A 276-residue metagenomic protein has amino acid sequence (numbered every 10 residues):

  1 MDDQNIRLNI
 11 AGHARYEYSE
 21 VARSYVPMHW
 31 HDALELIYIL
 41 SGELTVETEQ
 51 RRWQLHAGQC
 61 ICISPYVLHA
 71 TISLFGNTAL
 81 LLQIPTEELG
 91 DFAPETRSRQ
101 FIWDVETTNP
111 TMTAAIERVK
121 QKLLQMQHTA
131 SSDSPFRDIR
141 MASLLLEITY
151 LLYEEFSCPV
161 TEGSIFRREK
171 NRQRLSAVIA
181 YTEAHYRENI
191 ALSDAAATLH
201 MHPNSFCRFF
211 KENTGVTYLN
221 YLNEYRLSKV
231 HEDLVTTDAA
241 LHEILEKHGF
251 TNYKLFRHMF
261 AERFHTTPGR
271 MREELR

Functional and structural regions predicted by a protein language model:
M1-C60, V67, S73-F75, P94-I102 (+2 more regions): Generic protein-terminus/edge-of-domain signal
M1-E20, P65-S132, T149-T161: A hydrophobic/aromatic-rich effector-binding and dimerization subdomain of bacterial HTH-type transcriptional regulators
G42, T129-S132, E155, H185 (+3 more regions): Generic structural signal for alpha-helix termini and adjacent loop/cap motifs
D104-E117, A130-M141, Y150-A180, A184 (+5 more regions): Short, Lys/Arg-enriched, Trp-marked, Pro/Gly-tolerant hinge/linker segments that flank
E183, N189-L227, A239, L245-E274: Basic/polar phosphate-binding segments, predominantly the helix-turn-helix DNA-binding elements of transcriptional
